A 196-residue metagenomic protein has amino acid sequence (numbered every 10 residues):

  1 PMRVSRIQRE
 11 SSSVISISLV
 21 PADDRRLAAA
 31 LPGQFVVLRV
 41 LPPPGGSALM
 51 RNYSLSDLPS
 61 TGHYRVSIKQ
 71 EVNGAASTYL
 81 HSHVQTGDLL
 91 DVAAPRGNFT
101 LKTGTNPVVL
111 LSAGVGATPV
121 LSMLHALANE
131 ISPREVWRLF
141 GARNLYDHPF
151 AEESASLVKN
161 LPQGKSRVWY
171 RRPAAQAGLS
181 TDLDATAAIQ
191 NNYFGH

Functional and structural regions predicted by a protein language model:
P1-D88, A142-N144, A155, W169-P173: Ferredoxin-reductase
G45, N73-H196: FNR/FR-type flavoprotein reductase catalytic core
